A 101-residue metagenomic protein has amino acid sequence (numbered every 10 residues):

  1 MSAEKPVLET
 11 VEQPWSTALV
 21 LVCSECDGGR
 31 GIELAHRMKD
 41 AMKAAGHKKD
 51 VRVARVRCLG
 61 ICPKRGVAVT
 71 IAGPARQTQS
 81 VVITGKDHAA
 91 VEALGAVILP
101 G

Functional and structural regions predicted by a protein language model:
S2-K5, E33-H36, K49-V53, P63-G66: Short amphipathic alpha-helical surface micro-motifs
S2-Q13, P100-G101: N-terminal leader/targeting and pre-domain segments
E12-P14, L19-V51: Small-residue-enriched alpha-helical segments and adjacent helix-cap loops that form tight helix-helix packing
V20-G29, R55-I71: Local cysteine-cluster metal-coordination motifs and their immediate loop/turn environment, predominantly Fe-S cluster
G28-D40, R65-V82: Iron-sulfur (Fe-S) cluster-binding segments and ferredoxin-like electron-carrier domains, especially [2Fe-2S]
H47, V51-V56, Q79-I83: Hydrophobic alpha-helical segments that drive targeting, anchoring, or assembly
G60, R76, D87-A89: A short acidic, glycine/proline-enriched capping/turn motif at secondary-structure boundaries, especially helix N-cap
K64-R65, V81-G101: A cross-taxonomic marker for long C-terminal extensions/tails that follow the last structured domain
